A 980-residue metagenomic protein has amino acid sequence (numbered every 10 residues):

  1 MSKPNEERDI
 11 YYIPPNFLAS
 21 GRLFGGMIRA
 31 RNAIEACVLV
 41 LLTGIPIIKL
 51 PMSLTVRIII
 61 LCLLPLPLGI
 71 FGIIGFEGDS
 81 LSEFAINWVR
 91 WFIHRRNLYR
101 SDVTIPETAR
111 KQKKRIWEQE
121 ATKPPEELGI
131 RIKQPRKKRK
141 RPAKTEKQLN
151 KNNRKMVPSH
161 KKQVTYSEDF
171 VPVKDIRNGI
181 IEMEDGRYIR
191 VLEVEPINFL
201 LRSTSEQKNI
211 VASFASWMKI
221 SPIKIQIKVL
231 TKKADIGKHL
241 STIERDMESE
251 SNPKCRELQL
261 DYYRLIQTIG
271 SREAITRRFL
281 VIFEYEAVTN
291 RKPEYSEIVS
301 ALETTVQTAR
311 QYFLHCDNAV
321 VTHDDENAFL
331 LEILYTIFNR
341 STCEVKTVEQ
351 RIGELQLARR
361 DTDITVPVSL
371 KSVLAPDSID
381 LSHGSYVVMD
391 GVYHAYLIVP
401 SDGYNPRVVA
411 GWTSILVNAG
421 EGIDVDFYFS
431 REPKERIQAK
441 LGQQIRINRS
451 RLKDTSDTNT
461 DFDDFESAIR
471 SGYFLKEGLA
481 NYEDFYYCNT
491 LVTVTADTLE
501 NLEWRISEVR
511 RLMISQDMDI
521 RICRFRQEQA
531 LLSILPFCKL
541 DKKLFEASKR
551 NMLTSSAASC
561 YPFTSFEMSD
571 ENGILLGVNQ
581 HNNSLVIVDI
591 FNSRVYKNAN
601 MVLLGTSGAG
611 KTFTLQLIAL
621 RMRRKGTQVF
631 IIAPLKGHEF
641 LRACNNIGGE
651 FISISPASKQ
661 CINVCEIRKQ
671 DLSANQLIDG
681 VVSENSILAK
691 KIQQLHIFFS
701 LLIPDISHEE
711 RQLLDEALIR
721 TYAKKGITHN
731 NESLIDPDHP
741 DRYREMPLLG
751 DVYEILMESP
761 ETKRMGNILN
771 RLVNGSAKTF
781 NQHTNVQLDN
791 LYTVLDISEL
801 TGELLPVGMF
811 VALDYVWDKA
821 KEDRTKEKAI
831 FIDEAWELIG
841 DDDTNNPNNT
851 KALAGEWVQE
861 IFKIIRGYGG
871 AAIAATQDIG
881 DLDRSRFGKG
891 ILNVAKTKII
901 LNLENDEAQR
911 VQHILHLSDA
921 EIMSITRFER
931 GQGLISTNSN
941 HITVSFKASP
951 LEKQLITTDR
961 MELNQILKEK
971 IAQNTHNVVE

Functional and structural regions predicted by a protein language model:
M1-N16: Short, charged cytosolic
S2, F170, D175, I180-I181 (+18 more regions): P-loop NTPase motor domains
S20-I47, I176-R177, E182, A215 (+1 more regions): Glycine-rich phosphate-binding loop of nucleotide-binding enzymes
P51-L66, Y596: Hydrophobic alpha-helical transmembrane segments
L61-F563: Extended, folded cores of ATP/NTP-driven motor/assembly subunits in large transport and secretion machines
G648-I652, F887-I900: A short helix-turn-beta junction within AAA+ P-loop NTPase domains corresponding to the substrate/partner-engaging
T876: H-loop/switch region of ABC-family ATPase nucleotide-binding domains
L915-I971: Conserved P-loop NTPase
